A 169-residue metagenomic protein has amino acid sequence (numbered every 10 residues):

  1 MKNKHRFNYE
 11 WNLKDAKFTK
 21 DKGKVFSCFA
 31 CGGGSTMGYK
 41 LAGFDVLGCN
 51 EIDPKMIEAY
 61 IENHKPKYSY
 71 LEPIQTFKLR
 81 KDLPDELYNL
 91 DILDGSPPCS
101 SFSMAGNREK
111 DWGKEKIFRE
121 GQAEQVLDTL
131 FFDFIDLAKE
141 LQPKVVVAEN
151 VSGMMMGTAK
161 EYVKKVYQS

Functional and structural regions predicted by a protein language model:
M1-S169: Conserved active-site and SAM-binding loop architecture of S-adenosyl-L-methionine-dependent nucleic-acid
